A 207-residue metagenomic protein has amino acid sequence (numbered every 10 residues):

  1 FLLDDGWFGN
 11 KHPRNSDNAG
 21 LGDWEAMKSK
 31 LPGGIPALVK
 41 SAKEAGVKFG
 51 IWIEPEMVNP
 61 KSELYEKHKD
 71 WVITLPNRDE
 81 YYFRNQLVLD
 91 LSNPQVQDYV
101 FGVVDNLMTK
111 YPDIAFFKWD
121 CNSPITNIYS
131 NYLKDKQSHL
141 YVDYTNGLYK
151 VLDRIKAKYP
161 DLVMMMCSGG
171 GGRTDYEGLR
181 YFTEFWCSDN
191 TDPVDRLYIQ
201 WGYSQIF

Functional and structural regions predicted by a protein language model:
F1-G102, K110-F116, L133: Aromatic-lined carbohydrate-binding/catalytic grooves of carbohydrate-active enzymes
L3, W119-C121, M166: Conserved beta-strand positions
N10-K11, K61, T126-I128, T174-Y176: Extracytoplasmic/secreted cell-surface and envelope-processing proteins
G34, L38, V103, G147-V151 (+1 more regions): A general structural detector for well-ordered alpha-helical segments in enzyme core domains, enriched
N59-D98, V142-F207: Glycan-recognition surfaces
V103-T145: N-terminal/domain-start segments enriched in small and hydrophobic, helix-friendly residues, covering either
